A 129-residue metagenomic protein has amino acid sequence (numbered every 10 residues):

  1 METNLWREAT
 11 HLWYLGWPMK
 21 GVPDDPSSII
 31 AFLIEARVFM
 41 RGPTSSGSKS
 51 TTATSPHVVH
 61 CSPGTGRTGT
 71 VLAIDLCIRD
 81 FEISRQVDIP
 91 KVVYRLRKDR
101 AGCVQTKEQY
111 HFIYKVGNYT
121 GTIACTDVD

Functional and structural regions predicted by a protein language model:
M1-D129: Cys-based phosphatases of the PTP/DUSP/CDC25 superfamily and their flanking regulatory architecture
